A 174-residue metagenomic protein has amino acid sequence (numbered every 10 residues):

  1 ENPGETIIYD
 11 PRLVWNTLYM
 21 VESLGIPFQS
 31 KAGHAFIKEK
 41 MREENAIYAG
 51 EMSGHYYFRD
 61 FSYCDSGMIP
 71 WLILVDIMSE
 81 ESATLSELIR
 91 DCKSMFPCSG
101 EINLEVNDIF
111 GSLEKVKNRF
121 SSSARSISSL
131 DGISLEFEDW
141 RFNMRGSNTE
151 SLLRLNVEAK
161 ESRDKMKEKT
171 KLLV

Functional and structural regions predicted by a protein language model:
N2-V174: Phosphate-binding and adjacent anionic-ligand microenvironments
